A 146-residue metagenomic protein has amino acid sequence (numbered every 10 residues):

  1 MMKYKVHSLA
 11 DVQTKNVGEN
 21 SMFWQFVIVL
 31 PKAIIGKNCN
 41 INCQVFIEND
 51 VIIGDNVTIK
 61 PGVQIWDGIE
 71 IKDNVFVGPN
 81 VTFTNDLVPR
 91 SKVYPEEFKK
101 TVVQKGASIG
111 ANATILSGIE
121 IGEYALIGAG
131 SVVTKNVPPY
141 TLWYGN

Functional and structural regions predicted by a protein language model:
M1-K32, N38, F83: Extended, small-residue-rich solenoid/repeat segments and analogous flexible loops that form exposed scaffolds
M1-V12, C43-Q44, I52, N56-N146: Glycine-rich hexapeptide-repeat left-handed beta-helix
